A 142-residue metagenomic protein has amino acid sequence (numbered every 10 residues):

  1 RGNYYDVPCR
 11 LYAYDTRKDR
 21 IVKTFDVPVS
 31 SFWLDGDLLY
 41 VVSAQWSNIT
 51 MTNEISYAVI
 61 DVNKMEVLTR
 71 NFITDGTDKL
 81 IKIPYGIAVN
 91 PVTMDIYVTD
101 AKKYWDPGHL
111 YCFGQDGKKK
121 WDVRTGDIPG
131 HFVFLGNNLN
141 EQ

Functional and structural regions predicted by a protein language model:
R1-Q142: Predominantly soluble domains enriched in secretory-pathway, periplasmic, or organellar proteins
